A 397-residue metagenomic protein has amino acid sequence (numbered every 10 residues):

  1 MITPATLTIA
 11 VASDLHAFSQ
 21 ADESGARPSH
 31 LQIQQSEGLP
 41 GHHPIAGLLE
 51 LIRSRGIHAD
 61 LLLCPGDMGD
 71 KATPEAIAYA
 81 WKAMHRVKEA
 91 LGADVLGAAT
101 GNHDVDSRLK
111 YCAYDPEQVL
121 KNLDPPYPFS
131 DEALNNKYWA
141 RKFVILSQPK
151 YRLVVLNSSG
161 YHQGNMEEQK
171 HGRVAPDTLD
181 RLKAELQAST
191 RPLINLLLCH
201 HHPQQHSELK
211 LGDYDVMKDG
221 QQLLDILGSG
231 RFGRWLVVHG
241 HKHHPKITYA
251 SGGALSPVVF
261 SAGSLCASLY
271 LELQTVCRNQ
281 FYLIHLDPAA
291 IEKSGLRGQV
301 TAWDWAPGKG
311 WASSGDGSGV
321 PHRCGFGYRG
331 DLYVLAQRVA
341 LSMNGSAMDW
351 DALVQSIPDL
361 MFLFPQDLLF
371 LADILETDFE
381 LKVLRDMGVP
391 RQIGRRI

Functional and structural regions predicted by a protein language model:
M1-A10, A140-V155, T190-I194, G252-V258 (+1 more regions): Beta-strand-turn-beta hairpins that frame and shape the catalytic cleft of phosphate-ester-processing enzymes
M1-A78: N-terminal active-site segment of His-dependent metallophosphoesterases
T6-E23, P28-L31, K150-N165, L196-L198 (+1 more regions): Active-site-proximal beta-strand elements of phosphoester/diester hydrolases
F18-S19, G69-A72, A99-K110, Y161-G164 (+3 more regions): Active-site environment of divalent metal-dependent phosphoester hydrolases
Q32, H162-V174, D180, A188-W235: Active-site-proximal segments of metal-dependent phosphoesterases and phosphodiesterases across multiple
T73-P74, Y79-D180: Extended active-site neighborhood of metal-dependent phosphoesterases/phosphodiesterases
G212-E292: Conserved beta-sheet core of the metallophosphoesterase superfamily
D287-I397: A short C-terminal boundary segment appended to hydrolase-like catalytic domains
